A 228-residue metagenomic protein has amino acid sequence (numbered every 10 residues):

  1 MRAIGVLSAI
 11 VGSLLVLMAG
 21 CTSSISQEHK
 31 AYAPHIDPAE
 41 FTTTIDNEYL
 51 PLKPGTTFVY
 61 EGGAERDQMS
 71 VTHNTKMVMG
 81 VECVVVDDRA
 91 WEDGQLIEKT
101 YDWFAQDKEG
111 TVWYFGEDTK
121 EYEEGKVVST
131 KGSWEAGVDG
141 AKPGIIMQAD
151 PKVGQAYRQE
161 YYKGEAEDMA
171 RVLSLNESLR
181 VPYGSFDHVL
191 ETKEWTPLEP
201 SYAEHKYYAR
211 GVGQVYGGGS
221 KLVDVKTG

Functional and structural regions predicted by a protein language model:
M1-I10: Bacterial N-terminal signal peptides that target proteins for export
A3, T22-S24: Short, aromatic- and cysteine-enriched interfacial helices/patches that mediate contacts at lipid membranes
M18-G20: C-terminal motif of bacterial Sec signal peptides marking the signal peptidase cleavage site
I25-G228: Conserved functional acidic sites
